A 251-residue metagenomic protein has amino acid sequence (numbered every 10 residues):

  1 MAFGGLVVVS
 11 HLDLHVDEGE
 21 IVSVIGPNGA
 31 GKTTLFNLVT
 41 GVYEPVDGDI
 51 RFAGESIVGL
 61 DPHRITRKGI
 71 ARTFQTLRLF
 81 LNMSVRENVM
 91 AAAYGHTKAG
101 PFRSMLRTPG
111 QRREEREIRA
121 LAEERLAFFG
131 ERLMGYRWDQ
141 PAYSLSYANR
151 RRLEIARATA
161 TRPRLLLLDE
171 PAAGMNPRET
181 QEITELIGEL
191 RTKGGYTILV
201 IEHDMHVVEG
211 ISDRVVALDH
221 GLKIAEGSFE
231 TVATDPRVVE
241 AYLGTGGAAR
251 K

Functional and structural regions predicted by a protein language model:
M1-K251: Glycine-rich phosphate-binding loops of nucleotide-dependent enzymes
